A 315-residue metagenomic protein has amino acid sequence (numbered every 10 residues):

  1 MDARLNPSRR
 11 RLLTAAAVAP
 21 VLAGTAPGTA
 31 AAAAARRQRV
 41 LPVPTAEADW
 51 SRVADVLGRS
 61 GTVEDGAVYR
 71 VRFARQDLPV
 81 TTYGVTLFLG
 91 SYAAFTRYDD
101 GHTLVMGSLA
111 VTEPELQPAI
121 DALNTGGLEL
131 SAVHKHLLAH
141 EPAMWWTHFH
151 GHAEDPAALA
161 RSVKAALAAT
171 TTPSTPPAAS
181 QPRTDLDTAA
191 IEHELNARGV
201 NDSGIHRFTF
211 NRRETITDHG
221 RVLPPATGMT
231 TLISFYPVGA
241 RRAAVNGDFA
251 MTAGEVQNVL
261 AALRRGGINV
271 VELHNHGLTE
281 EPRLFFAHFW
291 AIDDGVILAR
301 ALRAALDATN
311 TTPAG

Functional and structural regions predicted by a protein language model:
M1-P7, V18-V21: N-terminal secretory signal peptides
N6-P7, A26-R52: C-terminal segment of N-terminal export signals and the immediately downstream linker at the start of the mature
L41-P44, R75-Q76, S108-E115, Q181-P182 (+2 more regions): Short, surface-exposed ligand-recognition loops at beta-strand->loop->(often short) alpha-helix junctions that present
S51-T86, D100-G107: An N-terminus-focused feature that recognizes amino-terminal "leader" regions
S60, V111-V133, A139-Q181, D185 (+1 more regions): Hydrophobic, ordered structural segments
P79-T96, E214-P237: Intrinsic, low-complexity N-terminal interaction/targeting segments
L87, E113-L138, A253-H276: Extended intrinsically disordered, low-complexity coil regions enriched in Ser, Thr, Gly, Ala and often Pro
T96-M106, Y236-N246, A308-G315: Structural motif
